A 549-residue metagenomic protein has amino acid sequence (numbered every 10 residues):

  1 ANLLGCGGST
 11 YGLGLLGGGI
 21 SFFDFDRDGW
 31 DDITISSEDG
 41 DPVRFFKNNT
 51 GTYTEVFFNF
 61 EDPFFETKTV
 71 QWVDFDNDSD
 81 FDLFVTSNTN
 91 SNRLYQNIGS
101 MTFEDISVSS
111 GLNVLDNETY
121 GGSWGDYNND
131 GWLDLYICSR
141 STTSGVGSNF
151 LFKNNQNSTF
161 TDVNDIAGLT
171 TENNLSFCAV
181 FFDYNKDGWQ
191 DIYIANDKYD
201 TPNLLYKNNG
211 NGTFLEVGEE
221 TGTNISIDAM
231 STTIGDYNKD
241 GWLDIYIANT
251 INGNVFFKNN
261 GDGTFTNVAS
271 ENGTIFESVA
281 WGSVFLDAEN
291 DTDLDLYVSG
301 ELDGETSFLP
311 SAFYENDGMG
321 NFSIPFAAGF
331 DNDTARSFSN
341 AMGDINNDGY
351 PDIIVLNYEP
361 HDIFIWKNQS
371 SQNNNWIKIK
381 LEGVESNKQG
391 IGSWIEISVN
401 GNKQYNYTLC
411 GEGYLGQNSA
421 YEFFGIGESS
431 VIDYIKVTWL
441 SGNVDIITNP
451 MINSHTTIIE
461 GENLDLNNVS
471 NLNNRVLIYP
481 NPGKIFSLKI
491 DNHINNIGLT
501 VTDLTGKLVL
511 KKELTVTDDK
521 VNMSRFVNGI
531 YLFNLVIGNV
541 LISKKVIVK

Functional and structural regions predicted by a protein language model:
A1-L15, K47-F65, Q96-N117, F152-N174 (+5 more regions): Blade-edge motifs of beta-propeller repeat domains
N2-S36: Beta-strand-rich domains and repeat architectures in extracellular enzymes and scaffolds, especially beta-propellers
L3-G8, D303-T306, F322-N468: Gly/Ser/Thr/Pro-enriched helix-cap/hinge segments flanking short amphipathic alpha-helices
L16-R27, T67-N77, Y120-N129, F177-K186 (+4 more regions): Beta-propeller blade termini
D28, D32, D78, D82 (+9 more regions): Acidic carboxylate motifs that coordinate Ca2+ or other divalent cations, activating on Asp/Glu
W30-S37, D82-S87, L135-R140, I192-N196 (+4 more regions): Hydrophobic beta-strand segments that make up the repeating blades of beta-propeller and related beta-repeat
D39-D41, N90, S141-S144, K198-D200 (+3 more regions): Short glycine/acidic-enriched loop and turn motifs that connect beta-strands
N400-Q404, S430, K436-T438, V469-K549: C-terminal outer-membrane/trafficking sorting elements
